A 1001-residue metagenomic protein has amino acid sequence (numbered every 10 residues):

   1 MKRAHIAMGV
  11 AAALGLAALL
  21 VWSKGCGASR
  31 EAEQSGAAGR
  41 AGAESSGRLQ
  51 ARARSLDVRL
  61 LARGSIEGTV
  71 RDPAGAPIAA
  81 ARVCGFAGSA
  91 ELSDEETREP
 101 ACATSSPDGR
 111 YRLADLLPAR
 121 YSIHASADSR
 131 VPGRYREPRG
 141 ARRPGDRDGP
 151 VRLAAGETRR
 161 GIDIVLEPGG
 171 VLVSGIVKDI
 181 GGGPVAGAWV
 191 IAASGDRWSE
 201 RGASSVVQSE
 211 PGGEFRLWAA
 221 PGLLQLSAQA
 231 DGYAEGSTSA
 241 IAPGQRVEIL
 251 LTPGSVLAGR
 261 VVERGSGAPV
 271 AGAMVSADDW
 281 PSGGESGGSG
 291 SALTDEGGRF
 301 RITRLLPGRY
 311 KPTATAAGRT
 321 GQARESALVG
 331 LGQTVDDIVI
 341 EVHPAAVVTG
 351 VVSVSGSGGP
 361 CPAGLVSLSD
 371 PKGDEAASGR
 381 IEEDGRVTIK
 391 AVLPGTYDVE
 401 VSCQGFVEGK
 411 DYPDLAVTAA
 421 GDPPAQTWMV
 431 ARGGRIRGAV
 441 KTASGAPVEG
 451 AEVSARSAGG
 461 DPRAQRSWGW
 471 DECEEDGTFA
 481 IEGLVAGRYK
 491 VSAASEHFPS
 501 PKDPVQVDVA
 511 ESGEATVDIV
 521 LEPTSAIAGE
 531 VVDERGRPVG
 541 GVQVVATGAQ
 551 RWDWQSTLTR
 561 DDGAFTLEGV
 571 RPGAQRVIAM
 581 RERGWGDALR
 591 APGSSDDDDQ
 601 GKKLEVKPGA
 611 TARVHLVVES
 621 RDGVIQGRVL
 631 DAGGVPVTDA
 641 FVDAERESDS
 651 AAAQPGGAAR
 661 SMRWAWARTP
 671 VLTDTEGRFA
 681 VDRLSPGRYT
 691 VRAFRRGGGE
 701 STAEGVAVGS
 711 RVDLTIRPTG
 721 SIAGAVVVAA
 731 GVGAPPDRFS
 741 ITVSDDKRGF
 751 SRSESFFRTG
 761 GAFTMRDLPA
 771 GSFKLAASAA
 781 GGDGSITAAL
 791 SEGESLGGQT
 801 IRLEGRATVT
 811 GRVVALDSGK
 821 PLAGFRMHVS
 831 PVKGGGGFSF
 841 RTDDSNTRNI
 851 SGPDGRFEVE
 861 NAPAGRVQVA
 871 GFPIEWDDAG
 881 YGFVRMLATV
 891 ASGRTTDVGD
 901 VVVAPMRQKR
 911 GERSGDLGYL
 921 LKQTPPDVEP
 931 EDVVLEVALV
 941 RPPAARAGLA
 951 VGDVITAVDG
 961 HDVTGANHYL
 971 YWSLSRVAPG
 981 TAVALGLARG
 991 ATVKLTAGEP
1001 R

Functional and structural regions predicted by a protein language model:
M1-E931, E936-V937, H968, W972-S973 (+1 more regions): Long luminal/extracellular ectodomains of secretory-pathway precursor proteins
G915, P942-P943, G960-V963, S973-T981 (+1 more regions): Flexible, low-complexity junctional segments that flank or bridge functional domains
A944-N967: Conserved PDZ fold ligand-binding element
